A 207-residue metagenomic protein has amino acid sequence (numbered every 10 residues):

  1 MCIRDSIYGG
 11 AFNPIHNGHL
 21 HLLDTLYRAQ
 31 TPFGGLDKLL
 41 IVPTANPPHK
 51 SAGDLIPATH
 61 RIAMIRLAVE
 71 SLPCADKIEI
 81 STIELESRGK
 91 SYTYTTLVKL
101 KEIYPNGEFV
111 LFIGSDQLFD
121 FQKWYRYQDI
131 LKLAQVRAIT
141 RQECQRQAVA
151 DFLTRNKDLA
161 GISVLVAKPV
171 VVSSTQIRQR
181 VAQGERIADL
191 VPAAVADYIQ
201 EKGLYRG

Functional and structural regions predicted by a protein language model:
R4-G207: Nucleotidyltransferase catalytic core that binds NTPs
